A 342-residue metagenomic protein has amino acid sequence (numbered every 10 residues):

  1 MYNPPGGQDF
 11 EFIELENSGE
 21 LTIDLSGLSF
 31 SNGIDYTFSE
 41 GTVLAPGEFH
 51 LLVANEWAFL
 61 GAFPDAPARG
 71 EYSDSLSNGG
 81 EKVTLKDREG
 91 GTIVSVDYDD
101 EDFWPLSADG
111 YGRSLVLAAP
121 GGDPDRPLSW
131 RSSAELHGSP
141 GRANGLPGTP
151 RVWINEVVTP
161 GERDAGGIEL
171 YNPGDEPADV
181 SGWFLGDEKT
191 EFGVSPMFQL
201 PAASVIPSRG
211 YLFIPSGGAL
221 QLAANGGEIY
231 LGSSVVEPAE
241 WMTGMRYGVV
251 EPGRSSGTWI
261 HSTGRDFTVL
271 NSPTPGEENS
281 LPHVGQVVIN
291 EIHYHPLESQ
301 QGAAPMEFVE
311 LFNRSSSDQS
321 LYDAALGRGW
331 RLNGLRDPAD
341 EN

Functional and structural regions predicted by a protein language model:
M1-N342: Activation on beta-sandwich/Ig-like modules and their edge loops
